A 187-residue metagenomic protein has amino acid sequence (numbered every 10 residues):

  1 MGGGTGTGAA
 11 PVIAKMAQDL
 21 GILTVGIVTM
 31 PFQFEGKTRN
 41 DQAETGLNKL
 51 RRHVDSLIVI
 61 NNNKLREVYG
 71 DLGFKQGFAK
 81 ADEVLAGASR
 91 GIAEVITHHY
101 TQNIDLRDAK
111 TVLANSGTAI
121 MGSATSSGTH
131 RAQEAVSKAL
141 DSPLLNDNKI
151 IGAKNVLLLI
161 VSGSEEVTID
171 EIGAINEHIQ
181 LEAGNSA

Functional and structural regions predicted by a protein language model:
M1-A187: Tubulin/FtsZ superfamily GTPase core signature
